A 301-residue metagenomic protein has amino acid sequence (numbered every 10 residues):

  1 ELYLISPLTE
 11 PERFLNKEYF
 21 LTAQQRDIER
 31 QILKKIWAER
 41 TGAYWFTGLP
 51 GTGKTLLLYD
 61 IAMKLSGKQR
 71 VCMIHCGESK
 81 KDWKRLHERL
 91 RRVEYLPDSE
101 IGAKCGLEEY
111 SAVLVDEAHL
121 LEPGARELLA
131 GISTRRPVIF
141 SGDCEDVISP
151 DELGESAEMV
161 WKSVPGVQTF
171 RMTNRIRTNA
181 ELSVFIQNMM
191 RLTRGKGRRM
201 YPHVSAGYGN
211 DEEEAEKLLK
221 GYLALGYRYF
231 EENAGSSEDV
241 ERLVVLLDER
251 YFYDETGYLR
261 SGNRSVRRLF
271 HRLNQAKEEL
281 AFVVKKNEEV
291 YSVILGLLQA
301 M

Functional and structural regions predicted by a protein language model:
E1-S6: Interdomain "pre-motor" coupling segment immediately N-terminal to P-loop NTPase/helicase cores
P11-T22, E29-T52, L56-R85, L90-V93 (+1 more regions): Conserved helicase motor core of SF1/SF2 NTP-dependent helicases
